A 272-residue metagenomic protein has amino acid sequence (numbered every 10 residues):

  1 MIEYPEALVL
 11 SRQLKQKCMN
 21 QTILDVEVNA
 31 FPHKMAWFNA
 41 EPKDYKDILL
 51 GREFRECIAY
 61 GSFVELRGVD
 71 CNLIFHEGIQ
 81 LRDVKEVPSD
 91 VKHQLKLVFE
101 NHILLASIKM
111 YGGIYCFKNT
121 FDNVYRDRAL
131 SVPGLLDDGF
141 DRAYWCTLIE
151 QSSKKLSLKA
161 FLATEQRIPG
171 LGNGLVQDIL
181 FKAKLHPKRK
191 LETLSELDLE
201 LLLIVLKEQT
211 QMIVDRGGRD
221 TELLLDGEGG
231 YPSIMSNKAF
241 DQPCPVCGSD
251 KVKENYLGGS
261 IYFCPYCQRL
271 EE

Functional and structural regions predicted by a protein language model:
M1-A106, G112-I114, V246, G259-E272: A cross-family signal for N-terminal binding/gating loops and helix N-caps that shape access to the active site
I2, E6, D137, D198: Catalytic cores of large soluble enzymes that bind and process phosphate-bearing ligands
R12, R52-R55, R67, R82 (+6 more regions): Arginine residue identity/basic-tract feature
N20, G51, G61, L81 (+6 more regions): Glycine-centered flexibility motif
T22-D44, I58, C146-E272: Basic, nucleic-acid-binding surfaces and adjacent catalytic neighborhoods in DNA/RNA-processing proteins
G68-G170, L175-K182: Phosphate/anion-contacting hairpin/loop surfaces
